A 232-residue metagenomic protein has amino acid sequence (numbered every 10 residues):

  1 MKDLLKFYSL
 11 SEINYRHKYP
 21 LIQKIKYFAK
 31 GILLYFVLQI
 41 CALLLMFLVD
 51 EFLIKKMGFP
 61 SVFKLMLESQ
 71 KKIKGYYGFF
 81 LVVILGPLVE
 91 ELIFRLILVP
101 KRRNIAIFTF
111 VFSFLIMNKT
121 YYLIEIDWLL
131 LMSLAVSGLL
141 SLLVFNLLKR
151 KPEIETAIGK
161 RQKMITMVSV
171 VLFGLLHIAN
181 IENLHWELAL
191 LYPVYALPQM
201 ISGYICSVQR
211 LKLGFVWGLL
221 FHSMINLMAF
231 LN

Functional and structural regions predicted by a protein language model:
M1-L33: N-terminal juxtamembrane cytosolic/stromal segments of multi-pass membrane proteins
R16-K24, M66-K74, I158-G159: Helix-boundary and loop/linker segments of multi-pass membrane transporters
K18, L65-M66, Q70, L148 (+2 more regions): N-proximal short alpha-helices
I22-I54: N-terminal signal-anchor transmembrane alpha helix
G31-Y35, Q39, F79-V83, L191-Y192: Residue-level signature of transmembrane alpha-helical cores of multipass secondary-active transporters and flippases
L53-G75: Perimembrane loop-to-helix junctions flanking transmembrane segments
E68-L88: Interfacial helix-start motif at the membrane-water boundary
V82-L88, L92-N232: Transmembrane helix-loop-helix hairpins at the membrane interface of multi-pass integral membrane proteins
